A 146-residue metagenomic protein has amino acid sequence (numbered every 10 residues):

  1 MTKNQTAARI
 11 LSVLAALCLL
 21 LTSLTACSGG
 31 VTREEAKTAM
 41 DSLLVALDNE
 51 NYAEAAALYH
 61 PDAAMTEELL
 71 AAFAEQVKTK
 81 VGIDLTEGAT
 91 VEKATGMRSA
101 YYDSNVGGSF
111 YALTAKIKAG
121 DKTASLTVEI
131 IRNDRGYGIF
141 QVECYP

Functional and structural regions predicted by a protein language model:
M1-T25: Sec-dependent bacterial lipoprotein signal peptides
N4-Q5, T38, T79-V81: N-terminal cationic leader/targeting segments used for protein routing and processing
T22-V45, N49: Short, low-complexity N-terminal intrinsically disordered segments enriched in polar/charged residues
A53-A112: Short solvent-exposed beta->alpha transition segments
V91-P146: Exposed beta-sheet edge and beta->alpha loop/turn motif
